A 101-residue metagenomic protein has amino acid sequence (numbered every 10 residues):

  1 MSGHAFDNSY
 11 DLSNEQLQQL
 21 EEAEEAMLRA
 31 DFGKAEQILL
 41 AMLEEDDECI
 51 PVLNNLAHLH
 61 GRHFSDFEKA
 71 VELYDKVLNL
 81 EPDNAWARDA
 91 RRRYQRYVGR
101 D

Functional and structural regions predicted by a protein language model:
S2, L28-I38, F64-D75, V98-D101: Structural signature of tandem alpha-helical TPR/SEL1-like repeats, specifically the intra-repeat loop/turn
S2-Q18: TPR-adjacent "capping" and linker segments in tetratricopeptide-repeat scaffold/adaptor proteins
Y10, L40-E44, K76-N79, R96: Conserved structural position within tetratricopeptide repeats
S13-E44: Alpha-helical segment of the N-proximal tetratricopeptide repeat
